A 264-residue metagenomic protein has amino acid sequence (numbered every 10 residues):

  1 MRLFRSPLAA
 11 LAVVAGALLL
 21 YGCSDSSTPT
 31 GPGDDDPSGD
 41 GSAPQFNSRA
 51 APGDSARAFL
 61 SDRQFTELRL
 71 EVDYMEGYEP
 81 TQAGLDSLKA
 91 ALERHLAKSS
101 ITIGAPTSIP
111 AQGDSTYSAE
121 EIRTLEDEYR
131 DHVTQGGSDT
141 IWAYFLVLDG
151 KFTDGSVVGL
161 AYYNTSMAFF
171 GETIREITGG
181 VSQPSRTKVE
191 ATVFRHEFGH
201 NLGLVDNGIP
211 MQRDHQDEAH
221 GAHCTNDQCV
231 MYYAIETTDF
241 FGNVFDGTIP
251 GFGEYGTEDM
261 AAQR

Functional and structural regions predicted by a protein language model:
M1-L11: Bacterial N-terminal signal peptides that target proteins for export
R2, H132-G136, H220-H223: A general structural signal for short secondary-structure junctions and capping/turn motifs
L19-G22: C-terminal motif of bacterial Sec signal peptides marking the signal peptidase cleavage site
S27-K151, A261: Propeptide-to-catalytic entry region of secreted or membrane-anchored zinc metalloproteases
Q64, G137, Y163, C224-T225: A short, structural micro-pattern
V133-I209: Active-site-proximal segment of zinc-dependent metalloprotease catalytic domains
A168, E172, P250-R264: Short, cationic low-complexity segments
V181-G256: The catalytic-center signature of Zn2+-dependent metalloproteases
